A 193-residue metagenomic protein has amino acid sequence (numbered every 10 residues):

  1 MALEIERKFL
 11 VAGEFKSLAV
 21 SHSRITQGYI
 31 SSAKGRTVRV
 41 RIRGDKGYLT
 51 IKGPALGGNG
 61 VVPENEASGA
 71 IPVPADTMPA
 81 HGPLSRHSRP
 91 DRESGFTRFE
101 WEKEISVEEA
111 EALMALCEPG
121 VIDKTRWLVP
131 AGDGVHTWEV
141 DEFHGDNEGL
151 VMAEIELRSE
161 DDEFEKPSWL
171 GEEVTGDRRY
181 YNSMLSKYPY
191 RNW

Functional and structural regions predicted by a protein language model:
M1-W193: Phosphate-end processing signature that detects enzymes handling 5′-triphosphorylated RNA and polyphosphate
